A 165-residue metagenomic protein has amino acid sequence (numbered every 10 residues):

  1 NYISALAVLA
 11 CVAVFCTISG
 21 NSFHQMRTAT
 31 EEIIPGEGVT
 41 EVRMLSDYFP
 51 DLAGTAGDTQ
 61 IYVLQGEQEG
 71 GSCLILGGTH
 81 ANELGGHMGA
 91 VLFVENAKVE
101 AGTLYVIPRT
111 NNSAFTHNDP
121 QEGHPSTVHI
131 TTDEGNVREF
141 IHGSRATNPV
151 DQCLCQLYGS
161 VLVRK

Functional and structural regions predicted by a protein language model:
N1-K165: Structured catalytic-domain cores with a bias toward divalent-metal coordination
